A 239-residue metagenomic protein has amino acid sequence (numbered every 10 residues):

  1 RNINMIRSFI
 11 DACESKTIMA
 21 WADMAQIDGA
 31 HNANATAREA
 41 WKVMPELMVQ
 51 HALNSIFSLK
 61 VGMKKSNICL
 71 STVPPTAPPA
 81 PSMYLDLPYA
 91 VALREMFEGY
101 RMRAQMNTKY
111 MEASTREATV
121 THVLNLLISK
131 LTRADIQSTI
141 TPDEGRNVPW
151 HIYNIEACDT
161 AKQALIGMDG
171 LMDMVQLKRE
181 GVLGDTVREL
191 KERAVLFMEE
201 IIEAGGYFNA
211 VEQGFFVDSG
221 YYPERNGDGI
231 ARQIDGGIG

Functional and structural regions predicted by a protein language model:
R1-D135, G145-W150, N154-D169: Helix-rich catalytic cores of soluble enzyme domains
I140-P142: Short secondary-structure boundary segments
T160-G239: Long, compositionally biased intrinsically disordered regions
